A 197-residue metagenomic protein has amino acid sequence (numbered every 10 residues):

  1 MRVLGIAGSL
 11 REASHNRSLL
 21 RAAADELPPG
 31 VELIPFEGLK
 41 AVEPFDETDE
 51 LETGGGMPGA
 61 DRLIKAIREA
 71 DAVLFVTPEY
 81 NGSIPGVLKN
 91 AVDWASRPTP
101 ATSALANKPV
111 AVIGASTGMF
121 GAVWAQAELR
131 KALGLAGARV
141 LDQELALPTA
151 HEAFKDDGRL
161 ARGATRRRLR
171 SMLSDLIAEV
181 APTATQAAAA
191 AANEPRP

Functional and structural regions predicted by a protein language model:
M1-V31: N-terminal beta1-alpha1 ligand-phosphate binding loop
L4, R139-P197: Glycine-rich phosphate/pyrophosphate-binding loop and the adjoining helix
G8-R11, G38, A115: Cofactor-binding loop segments of dinucleotide-utilizing enzymes, especially the Rossmann-like FAD- and NAD(P)+-binding
G30-D46, R139-P148: Short beta-strand elements in bilobed, periplasmic/extracellular small-molecule ligand-binding domains
G38-G56, A153-D156: N-terminal beta-loop-helix "entrance" segment that forms/cooperates in small-molecule cofactor or anionic ligand
G54-A136: Helix-loop-strand module that forms the ligand-binding subsite of alpha/beta enzymes
